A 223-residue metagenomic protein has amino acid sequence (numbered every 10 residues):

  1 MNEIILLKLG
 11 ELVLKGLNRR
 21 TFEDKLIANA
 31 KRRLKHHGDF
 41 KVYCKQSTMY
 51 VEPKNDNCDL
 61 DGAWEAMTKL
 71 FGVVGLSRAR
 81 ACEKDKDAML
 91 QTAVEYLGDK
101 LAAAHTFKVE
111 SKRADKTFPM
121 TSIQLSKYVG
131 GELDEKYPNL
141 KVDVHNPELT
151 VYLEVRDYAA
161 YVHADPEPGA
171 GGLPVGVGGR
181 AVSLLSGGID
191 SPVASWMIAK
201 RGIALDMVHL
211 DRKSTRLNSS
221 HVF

Functional and structural regions predicted by a protein language model:
M1-V182, P192-R216: RNA-binding accessory domains that recognize and position tRNA/RNA substrates
G188: Conserved G/P- and acidic residue-centered "switch" motifs that form tight phosphate/ATP-binding loops in soluble
L217-F223: Single conserved hydrophobic/aromatic residue that forms the stacking wall/gate of nucleotide- or nucleobase-binding
